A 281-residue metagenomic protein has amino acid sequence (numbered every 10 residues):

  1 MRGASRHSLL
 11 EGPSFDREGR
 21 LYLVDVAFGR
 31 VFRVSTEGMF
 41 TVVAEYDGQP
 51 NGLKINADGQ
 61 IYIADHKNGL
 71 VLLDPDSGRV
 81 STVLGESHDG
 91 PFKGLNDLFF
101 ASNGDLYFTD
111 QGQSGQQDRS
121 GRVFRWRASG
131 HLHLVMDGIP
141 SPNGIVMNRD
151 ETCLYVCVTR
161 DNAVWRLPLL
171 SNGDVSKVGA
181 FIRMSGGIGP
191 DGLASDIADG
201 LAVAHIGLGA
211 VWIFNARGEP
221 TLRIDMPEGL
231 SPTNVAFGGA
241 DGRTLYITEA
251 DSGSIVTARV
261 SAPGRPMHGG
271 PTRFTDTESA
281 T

Functional and structural regions predicted by a protein language model:
M1-G3, G38-E45, S81-D89, H131-D137 (+2 more regions): A short beta-strand motif characteristic of beta-propeller blades
R2-R20, Y46-G69, H88-L106, Q113-S114 (+6 more regions): Beta-rich, blade/repeat-based domains predominating in secreted/periplasmic proteins but also intracellular
E18-A44: Beta-propeller domains
V26-A27, H66, S114-S120, T159-N162 (+2 more regions): Short, solvent-exposed loop/turn segments at conserved positions within beta-propeller repeat blades
R30-F32, G69-V71, G121-F124, A163-W165 (+2 more regions): A short loop-to-beta-strand structural motif that recurs across blades of beta-propeller domains
S35-M39, D74-G78, W126-G130, P168-G173 (+2 more regions): Short loop/turn segments that connect beta-strands within beta-propeller blades
N162-A163, L167-L169, V175-V178, I182-E219: Loop/turn-rich, solvent-exposed surfaces of beta-rich toroidal or solenoidal domains
T257-T281: Sequence/structural signature of beta-propeller modules and their immediately flanking N-terminal secretory/stalk
